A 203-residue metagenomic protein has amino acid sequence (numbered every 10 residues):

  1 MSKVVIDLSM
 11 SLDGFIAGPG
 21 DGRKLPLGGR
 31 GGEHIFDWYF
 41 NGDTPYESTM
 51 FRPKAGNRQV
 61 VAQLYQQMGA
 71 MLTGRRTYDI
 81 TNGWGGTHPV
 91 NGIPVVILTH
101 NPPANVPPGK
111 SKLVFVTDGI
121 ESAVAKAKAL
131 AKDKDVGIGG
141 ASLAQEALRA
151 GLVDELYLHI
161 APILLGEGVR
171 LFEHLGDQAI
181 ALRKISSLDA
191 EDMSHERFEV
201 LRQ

Functional and structural regions predicted by a protein language model:
M1-Q203: Enzymes that bind and transform nitrogen-containing heteroaromatic metabolites
